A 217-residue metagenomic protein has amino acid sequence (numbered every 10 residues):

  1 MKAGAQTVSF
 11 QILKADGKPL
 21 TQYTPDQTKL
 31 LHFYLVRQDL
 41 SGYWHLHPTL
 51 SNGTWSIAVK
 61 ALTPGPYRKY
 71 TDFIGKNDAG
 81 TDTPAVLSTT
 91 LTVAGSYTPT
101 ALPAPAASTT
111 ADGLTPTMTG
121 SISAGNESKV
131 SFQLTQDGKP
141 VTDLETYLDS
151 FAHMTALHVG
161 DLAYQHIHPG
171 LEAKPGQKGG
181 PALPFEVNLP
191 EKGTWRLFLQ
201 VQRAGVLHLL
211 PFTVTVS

Functional and structural regions predicted by a protein language model:
M1, I74-S131, Q136, V141 (+3 more regions): Extracytoplasmic/periplasmic copper-protein system
M1-G17, Q22, L210: An N-terminus-focused feature that recognizes amino-terminal "leader" regions
A3-A5, D16, W55, T63-T71 (+3 more regions): Short tyrosine-centred short linear motifs in exposed loops/low-complexity segments
I12-Y23, T135-E145: Short amphipathic, basic-aromatic surface patches that mediate peripheral association with negatively charged
Y23-L31, E145-F151: Short coil-to-beta strand junction motifs in C2/discoidin
G42, S51-S56, P175-P184: Aromatic sugar-binding surface patches on proteins that engage polysaccharides or sugar-phosphate polymers
L50, S56-T63, G179, L189-P190 (+1 more regions): Residue-level recognition of secondary-structure-to-loop junctions
